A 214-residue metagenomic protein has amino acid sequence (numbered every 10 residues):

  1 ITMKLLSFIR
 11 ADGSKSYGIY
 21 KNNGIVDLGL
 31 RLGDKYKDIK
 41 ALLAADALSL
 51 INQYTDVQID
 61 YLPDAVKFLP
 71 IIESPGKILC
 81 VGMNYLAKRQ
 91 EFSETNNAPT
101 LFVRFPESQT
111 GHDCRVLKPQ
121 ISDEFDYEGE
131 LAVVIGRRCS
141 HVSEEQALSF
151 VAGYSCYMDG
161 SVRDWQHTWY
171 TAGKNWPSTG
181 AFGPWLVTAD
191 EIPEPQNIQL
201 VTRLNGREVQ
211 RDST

Functional and structural regions predicted by a protein language model:
I1-T2, N205: Short intrinsically disordered, low-complexity coil segments enriched in acidic
T2-P99, D190-P193: N-terminal non-catalytic cap/leader segment that marks the start of a structured domain
P75-T214: Glycine-enriched loop-and-adjacent helix/strand subsegments that border the catalytic/binding cleft of enzyme cores
